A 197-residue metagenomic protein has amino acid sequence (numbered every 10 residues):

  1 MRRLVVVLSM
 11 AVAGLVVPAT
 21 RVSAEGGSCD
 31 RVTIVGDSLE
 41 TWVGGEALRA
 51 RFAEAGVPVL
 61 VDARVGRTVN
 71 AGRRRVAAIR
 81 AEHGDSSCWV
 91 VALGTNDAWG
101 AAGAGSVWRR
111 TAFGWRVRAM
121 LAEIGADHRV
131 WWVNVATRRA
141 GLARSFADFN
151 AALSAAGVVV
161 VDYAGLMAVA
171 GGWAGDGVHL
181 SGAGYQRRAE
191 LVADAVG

Functional and structural regions predicted by a protein language model:
M1, V7, R67-T68, D162 (+1 more regions): Short, solvent-exposed coil/turn linker segments
M1-A24: Secretory targeting and sorting signals
R2-R3, G26, A170-W173: Hydrophobic alpha-helical segments and their boundary regions
V12, V61-D62, V192-V196: C-terminal alpha-helix/helix-terminus motif
T20-H83: Serine-esterase "nucleophile elbow" of acetyl-processing enzymes
E54-G56, R73-G197: Alpha-helical cap/lid subdomain in secreted, periplasmic, or secretory-pathway luminal O-acyl-processing enzymes
